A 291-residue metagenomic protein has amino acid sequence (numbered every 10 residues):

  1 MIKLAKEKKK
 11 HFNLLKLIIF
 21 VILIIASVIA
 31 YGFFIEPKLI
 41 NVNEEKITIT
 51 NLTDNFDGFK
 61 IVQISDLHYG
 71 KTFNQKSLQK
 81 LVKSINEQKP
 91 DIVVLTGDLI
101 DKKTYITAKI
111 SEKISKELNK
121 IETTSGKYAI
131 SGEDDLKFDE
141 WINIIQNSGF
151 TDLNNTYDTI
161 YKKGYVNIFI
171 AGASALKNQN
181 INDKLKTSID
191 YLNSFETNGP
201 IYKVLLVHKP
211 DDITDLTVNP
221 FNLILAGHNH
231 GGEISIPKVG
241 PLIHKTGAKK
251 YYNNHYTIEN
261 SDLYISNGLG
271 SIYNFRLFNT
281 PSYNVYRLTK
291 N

Functional and structural regions predicted by a protein language model:
M1-N55: N-terminal membrane-anchoring alpha-helices
V42-T50, K80, K113, D152-D158 (+1 more regions): Alpha-helical scaffolding within the catalytic cores of extracellular/periplasmic polymer-degrading hydrolases
D54, K120-T124, E196-G199, P220: Short helix-capping segments at alpha-helix termini
N55-L153: Membrane-embedded segments
Q63-L78, L99-K109, N178-K184, K238-A248 (+1 more regions): Acidic/histidine-rich helix-loop elements that form or flank divalent-metal/phosphate-binding sites at the catalytic
D135-L223, G247, Y251-H255, S261-N291: Conserved catalytic scaffold of divalent metal-dependent phosphoesterases
G231-I236: His/Asp/Glu-enriched short active-site or ligand-binding loop at hydrolase and phosphoryl-transfer sites
